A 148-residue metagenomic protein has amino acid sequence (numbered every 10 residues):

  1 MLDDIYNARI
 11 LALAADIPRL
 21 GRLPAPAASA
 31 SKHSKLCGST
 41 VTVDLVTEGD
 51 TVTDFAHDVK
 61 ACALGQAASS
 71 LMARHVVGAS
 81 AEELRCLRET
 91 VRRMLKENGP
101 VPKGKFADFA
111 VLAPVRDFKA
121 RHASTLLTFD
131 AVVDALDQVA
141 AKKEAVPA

Functional and structural regions predicted by a protein language model:
M1, K32, V59, A63 (+2 more regions): A short glycine-/small-residue-rich loop at the edge of a beta-strand within enzyme catalytic domains
M1-G21, A79-A148: C-terminal binding/interaction regions
D4, A8, K35-S39, C62 (+1 more regions): Alpha-helix initiation and capping sites
L13-V59: Structured beta-strand/loop patches that form or line metal/cofactor-binding pockets in enzymes
A30, D54-A61, L112-R121: A short glycine/serine-rich beta->alpha loop
L64-S69, S124-L127: Catalytic-loop motifs flanking and including active-site residues across diverse enzymes
A68-S80: Alpha-helical support elements that line or immediately flank enzyme active sites and cofactor-binding pockets
